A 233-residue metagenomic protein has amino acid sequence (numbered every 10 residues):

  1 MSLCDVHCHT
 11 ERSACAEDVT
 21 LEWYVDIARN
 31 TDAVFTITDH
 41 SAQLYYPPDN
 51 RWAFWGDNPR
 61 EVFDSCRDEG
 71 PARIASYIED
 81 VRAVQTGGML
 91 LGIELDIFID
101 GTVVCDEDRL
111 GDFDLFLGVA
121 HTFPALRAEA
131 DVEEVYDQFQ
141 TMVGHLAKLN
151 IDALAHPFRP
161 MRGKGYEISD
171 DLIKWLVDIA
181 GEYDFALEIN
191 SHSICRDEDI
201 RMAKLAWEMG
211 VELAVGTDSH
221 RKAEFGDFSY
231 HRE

Functional and structural regions predicted by a protein language model:
M1-V6, T10, E17, L21-E22 (+7 more regions): Charged catalytic cores and adjacent phosphate/nucleic-acid-binding surfaces used for phosphate/nucleic-acid chemistry
C8, D39-S41, L95, A120-H121 (+3 more regions): Active-site metal-binding loops of divalent metal-dependent hydrolases
A16, T38, M89-L90: Generic macromolecular interface patches on structured domains
W23-S41: Catalytic domains of carbohydrate-active enzymes, especially glycoside hydrolases
A33, G87, V211: Short coil/turn segments at beta-strand junctions that form active-site/ligand-binding loops
F35-I37, F116, L154, L187 (+1 more regions): Hydrophobic residues within beta-strands of alpha/beta enzymes
L44-E182: Extended substrate/RNA-proximal surfaces in nucleic-acid metabolism proteins
